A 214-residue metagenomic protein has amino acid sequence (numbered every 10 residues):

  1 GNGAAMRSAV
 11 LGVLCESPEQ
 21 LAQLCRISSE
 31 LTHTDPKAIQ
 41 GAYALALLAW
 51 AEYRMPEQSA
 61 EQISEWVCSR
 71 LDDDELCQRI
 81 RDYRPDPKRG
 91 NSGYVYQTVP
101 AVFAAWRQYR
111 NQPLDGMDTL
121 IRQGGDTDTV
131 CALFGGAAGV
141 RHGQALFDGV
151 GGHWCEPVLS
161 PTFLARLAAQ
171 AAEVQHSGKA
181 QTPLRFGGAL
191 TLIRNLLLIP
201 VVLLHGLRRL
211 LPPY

Functional and structural regions predicted by a protein language model:
G1-Y109, G116-Q123, A137: Amphipathic alpha-helical interface segments
P56-E61, N111, Q144-G152: Intrinsically disordered, low-complexity coil segments
M117-G124, R141-Y214: Acidic, carboxylate-rich catalytic segments that either coordinate divalent cations
D128: Conserved catalytic/binding loops enriched for acidic/polar residues
C131-H142: Short, small-residue alpha-helix embedded
